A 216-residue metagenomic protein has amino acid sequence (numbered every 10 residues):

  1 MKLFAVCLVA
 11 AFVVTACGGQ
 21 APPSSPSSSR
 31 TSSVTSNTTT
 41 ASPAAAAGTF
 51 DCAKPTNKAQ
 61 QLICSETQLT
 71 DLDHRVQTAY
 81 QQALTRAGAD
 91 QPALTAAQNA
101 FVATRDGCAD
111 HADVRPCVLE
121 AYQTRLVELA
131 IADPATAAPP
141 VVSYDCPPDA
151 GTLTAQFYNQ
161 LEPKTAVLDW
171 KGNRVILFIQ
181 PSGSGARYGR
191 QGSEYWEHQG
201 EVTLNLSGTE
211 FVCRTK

Functional and structural regions predicted by a protein language model:
V13-A16: C-terminal motif of bacterial Sec signal peptides marking the signal peptidase cleavage site
G18-Q20: Bacterial signal peptide processing site
S24-T49: Post-signal peptide N-terminal segment of mature Sec-exported envelope proteins
D51, A59-P92: Amphipathic, heptad-repeat alpha-helical segments
T85-N99, A103, G107, D113-P116: Surface-exposed, polar/charged faces of alpha-helical domains in mature secreted/periplasmic/lumenal proteins
V118, E194-V212: Short, exposed beta-strand-loop hairpins at the edges of beta-sheets in extracellular/periplasmic proteins
A137-G151, Y188: Tryptophan-anchored aromatic micro-motifs
K164-G189: Central antiparallel beta-sheet cores of small beta-barrel/beta-sandwich binding domains
